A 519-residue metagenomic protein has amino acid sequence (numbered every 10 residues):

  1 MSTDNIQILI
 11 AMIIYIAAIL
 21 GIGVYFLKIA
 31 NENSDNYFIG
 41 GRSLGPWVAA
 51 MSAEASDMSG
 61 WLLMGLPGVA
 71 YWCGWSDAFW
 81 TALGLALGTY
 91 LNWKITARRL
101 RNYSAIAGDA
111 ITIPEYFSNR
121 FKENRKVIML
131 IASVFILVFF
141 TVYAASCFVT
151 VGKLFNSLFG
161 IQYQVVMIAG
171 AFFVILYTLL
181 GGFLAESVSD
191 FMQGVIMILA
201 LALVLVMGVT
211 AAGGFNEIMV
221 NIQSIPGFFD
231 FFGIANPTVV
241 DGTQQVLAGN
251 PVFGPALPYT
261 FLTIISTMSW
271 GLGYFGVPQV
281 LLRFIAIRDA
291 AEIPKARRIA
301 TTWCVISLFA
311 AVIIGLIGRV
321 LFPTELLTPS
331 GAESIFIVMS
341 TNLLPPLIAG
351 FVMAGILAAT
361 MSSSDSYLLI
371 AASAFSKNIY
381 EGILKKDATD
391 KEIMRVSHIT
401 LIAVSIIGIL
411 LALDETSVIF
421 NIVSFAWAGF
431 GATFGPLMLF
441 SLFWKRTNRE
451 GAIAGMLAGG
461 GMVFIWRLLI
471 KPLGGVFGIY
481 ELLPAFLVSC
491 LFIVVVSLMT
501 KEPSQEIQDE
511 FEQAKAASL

Functional and structural regions predicted by a protein language model:
M1-L519: Membrane-embedded helix-loop-helix hairpins and adjacent transmembrane boundary segments in multi-pass transporters
